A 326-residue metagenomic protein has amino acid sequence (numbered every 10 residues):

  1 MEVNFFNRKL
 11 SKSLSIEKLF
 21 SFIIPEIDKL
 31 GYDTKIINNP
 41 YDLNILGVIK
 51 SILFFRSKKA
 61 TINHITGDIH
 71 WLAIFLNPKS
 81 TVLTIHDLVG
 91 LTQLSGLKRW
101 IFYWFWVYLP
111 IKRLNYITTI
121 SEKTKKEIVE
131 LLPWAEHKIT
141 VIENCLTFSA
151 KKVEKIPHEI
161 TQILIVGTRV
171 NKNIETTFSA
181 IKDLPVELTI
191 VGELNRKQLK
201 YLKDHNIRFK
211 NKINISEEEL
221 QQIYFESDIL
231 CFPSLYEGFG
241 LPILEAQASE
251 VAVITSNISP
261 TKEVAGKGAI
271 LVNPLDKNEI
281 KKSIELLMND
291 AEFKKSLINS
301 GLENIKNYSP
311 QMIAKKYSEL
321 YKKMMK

Functional and structural regions predicted by a protein language model:
L97-I117: Membrane-proximal helix-turn-helix segments that form the acceptor-binding/catalytic region of lipid-linked
K123, C145: Carbohydrate-associated surface elements
I156-K172, F178-I181: Conserved donor-binding/catalytic core segment of Leloir-type glycosyltransferases
G192, Q198-Q221: Nucleotide-activated donor-binding/catalytic signature segment of Leloir-type glycosyltransferases, i.e., the conserved
Q222-S227: Short alpha-helical donor nucleotide-sugar binding micro-motif in glycosyltransferases
L235: Aromatic "clamp/platform" in nucleotide-sugar-dependent glycosyltransferases that forms part of the donor/acceptor
I243, V251-T255: Short hydrophobic beta-strand element within catalytic cores of glycosyltransferases and related nucleotide-activated
I270-K277, E285-E292: Conserved acidic donor-binding segment of nucleotide-sugar-dependent glycosyltransferases
